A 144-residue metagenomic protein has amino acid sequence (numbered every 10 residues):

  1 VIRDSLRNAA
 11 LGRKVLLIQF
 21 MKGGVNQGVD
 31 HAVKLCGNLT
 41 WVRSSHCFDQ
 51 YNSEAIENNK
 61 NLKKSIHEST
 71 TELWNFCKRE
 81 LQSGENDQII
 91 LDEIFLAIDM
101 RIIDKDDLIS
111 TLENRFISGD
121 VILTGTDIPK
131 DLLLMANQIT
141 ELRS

Functional and structural regions predicted by a protein language model:
V1-R79: Conserved P-loop
L11, G37, E85-N86, I117: Short glycine/proline-enriched coil/turn segments at helix->beta-strand junctions
L17, E57, N61, D92 (+1 more regions): Generic preference for well-ordered secondary structure
S65-S69, N86, M100: Short, well-structured alpha-helical patches and their helix-loop capping segments that border functional surfaces
R79-E85, I94-S144: Replace "adjacent to P-loop NTPase cores in ATP/GTP-dependent enzymes" with "adjacent to NTP-binding cores
